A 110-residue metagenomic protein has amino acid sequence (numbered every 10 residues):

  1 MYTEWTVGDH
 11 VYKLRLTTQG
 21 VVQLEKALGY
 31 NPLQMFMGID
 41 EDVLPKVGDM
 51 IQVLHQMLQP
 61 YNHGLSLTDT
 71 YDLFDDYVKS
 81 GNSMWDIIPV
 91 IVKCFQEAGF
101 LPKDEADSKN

Functional and structural regions predicted by a protein language model:
M1-V11, V22, K26, Y30-G48 (+1 more regions): Charged interaction scaffolds used for protein-protein
L14: Active-site-adjacent beta-strand anchor residues
T17: Residue-level signal for threonine
V47, I51-H55: An amphipathic alpha-helix signature
